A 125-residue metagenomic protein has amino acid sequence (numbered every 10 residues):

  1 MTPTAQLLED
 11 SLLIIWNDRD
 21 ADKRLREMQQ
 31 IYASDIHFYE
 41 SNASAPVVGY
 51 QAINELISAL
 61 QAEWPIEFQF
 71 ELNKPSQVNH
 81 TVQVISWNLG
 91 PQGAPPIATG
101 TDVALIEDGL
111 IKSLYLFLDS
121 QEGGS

Functional and structural regions predicted by a protein language model:
M1-S125: C-terminal and inter-domain tail/linker signature
